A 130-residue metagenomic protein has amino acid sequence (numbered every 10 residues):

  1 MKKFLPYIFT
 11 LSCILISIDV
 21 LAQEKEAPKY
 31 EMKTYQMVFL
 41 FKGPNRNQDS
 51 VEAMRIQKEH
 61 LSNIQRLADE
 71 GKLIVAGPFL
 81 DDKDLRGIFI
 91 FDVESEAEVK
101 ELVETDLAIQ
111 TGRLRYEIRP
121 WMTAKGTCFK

Functional and structural regions predicted by a protein language model:
M1-E26: Bacterial Sec-dependent N-terminal signal peptides
Q23-K130: Conserved, structured core segments of small domains
